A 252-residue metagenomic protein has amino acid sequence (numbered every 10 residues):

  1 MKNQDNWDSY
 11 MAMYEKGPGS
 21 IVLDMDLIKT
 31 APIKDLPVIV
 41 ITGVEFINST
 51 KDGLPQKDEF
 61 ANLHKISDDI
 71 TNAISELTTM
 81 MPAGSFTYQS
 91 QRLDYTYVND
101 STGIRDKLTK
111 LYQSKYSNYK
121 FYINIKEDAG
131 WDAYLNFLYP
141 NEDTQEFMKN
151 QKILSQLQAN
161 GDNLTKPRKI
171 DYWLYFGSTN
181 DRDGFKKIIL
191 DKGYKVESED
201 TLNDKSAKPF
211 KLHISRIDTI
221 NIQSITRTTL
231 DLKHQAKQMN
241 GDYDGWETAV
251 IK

Functional and structural regions predicted by a protein language model:
M1-K252: Long, contiguous binding/interaction regions
